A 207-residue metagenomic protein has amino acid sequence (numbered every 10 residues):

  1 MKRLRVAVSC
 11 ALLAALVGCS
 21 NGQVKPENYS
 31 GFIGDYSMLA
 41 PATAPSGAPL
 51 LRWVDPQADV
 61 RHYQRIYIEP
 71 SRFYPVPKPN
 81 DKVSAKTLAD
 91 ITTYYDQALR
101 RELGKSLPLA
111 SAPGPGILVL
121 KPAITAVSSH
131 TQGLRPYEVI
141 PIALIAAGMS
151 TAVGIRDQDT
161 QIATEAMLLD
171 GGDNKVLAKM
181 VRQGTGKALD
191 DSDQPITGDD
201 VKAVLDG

Functional and structural regions predicted by a protein language model:
M1-V8: Bacterial N-terminal signal peptides that target proteins for export
A15-G18: C-terminal motif of bacterial Sec signal peptides marking the signal peptidase cleavage site
S20-Q23: Bacterial signal peptide processing site
E27-R52: Post-signal peptide N-terminal segment of mature Sec-exported envelope proteins
Q57-A123: N-terminal segment of the mature soluble domain
P75-P79, T131-L134, G186-D191: Short acidic/His/Gly/Ser-rich catalytic and metal-binding motifs that mark active-site loops of diverse hydrolases
K82, I145, M149-A163, L168-G207: Short secondary-structure boundary motifs at beta->alpha junctions and helix caps
R101, K105-D173: Surface-exposed short loop/turn segments
